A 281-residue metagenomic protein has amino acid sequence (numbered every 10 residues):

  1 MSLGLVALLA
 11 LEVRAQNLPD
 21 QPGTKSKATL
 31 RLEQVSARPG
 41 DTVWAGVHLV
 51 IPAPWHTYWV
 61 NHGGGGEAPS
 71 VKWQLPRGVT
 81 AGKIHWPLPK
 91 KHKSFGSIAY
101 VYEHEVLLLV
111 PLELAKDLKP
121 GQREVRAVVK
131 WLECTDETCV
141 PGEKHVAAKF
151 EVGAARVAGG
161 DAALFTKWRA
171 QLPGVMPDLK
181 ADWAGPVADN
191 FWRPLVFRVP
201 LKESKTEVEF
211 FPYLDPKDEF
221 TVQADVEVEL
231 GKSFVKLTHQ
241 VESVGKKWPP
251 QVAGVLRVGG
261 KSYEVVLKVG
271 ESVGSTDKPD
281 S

Functional and structural regions predicted by a protein language model:
M1-E12: Bacterial N-terminal signal peptides
A15-S281: Extracellular/lumen-exposed scaffold segments
